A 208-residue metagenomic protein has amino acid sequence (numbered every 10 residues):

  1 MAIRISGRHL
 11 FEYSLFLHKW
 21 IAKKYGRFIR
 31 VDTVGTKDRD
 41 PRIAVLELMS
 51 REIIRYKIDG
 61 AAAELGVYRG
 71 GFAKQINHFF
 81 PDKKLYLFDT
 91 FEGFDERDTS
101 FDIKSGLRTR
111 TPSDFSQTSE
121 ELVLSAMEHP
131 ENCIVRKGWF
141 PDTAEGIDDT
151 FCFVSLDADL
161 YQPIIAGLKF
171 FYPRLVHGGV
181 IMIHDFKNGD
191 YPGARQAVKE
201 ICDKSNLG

Functional and structural regions predicted by a protein language model:
M1-G208: A short alpha-helical cap/connector motif
